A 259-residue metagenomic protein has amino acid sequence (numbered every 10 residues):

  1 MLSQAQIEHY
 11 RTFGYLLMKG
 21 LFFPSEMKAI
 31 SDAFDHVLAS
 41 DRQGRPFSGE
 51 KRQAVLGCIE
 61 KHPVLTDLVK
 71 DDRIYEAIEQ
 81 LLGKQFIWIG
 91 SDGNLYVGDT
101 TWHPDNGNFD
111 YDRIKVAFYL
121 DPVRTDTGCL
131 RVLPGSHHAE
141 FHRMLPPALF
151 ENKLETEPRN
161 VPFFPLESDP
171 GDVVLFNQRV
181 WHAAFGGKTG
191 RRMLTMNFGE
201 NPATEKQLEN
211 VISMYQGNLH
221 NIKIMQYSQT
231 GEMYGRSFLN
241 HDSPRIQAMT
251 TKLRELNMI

Functional and structural regions predicted by a protein language model:
M1-F13, K19-F109: Non-heme Fe(II)-dependent double-stranded beta-helix
E8, D126-F185: Double-stranded beta-helix
S40, F185-I259: Non-heme Fe(II)/2-oxoglutarate
K84, N106-N108, L120-C129, G135-H137: Active-site region of the double-stranded beta-helix
Y96, L133-E140, F198-A203: Short edge-strand/loop segments of extracellular domains
D110-T125, E167-S168, N197-E200: Short, conserved beta-strand element in jelly-roll/cupin
